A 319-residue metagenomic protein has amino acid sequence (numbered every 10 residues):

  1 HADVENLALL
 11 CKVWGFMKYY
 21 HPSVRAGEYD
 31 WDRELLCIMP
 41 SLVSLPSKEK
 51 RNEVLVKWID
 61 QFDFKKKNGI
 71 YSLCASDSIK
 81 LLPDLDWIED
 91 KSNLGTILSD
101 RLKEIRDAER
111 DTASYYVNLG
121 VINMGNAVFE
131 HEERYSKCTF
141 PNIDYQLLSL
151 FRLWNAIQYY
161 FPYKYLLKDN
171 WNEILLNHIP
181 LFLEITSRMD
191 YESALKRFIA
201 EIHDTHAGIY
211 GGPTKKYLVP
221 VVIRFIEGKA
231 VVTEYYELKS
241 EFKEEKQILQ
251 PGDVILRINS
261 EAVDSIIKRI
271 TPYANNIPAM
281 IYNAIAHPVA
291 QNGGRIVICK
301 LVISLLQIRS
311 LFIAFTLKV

Functional and structural regions predicted by a protein language model:
H1-V319: Flexible, low-complexity junctional segments that flank or bridge functional domains
